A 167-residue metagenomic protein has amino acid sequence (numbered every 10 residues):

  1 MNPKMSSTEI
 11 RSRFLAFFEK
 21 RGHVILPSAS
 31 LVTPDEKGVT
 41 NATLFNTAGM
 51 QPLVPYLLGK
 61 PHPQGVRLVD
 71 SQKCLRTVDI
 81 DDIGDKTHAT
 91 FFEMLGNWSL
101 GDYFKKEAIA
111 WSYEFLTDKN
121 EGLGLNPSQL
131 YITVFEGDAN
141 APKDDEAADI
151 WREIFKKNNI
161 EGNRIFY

Functional and structural regions predicted by a protein language model:
N2-Y167: Structured aminoacyl-transfer and RNA-binding surfaces used for tRNA recognition/handling in the translation apparatus
